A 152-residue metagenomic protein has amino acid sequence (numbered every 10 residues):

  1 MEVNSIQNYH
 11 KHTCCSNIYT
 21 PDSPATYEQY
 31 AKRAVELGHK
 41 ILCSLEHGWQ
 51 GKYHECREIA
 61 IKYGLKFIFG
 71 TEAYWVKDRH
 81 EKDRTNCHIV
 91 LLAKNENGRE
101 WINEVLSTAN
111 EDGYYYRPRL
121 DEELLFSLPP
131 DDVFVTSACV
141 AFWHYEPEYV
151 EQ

Functional and structural regions predicted by a protein language model:
M1-Q152: Phosphodiester-processing cores and adjacent nucleic acid-binding clamps
